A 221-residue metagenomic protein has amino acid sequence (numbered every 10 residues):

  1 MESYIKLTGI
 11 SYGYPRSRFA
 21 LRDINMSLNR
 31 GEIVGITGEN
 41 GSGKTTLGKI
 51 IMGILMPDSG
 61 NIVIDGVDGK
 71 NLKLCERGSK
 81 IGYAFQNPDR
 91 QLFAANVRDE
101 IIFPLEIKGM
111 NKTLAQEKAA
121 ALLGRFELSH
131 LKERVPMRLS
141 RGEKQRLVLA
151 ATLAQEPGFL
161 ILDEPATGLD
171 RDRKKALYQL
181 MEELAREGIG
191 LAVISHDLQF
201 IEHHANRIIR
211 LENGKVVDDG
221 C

Functional and structural regions predicted by a protein language model:
T37-E39: The feature captures the beta-strand-to-loop junction immediately N-terminal to the Walker
M52: Helix-to-loop junction immediately C-terminal to a conserved catalytic motif
G60-D68, R77: Conserved ABC transporter NBD signature motif
T113-L131: Conserved ABC ATPase "signature" region
V135-L139: Conserved ABC ATPase signature
L160-D163: Catalytic Walker B motif of ABC-type/P-loop ATPase nucleotide-binding domains
S195-H196: H-loop/switch region of ABC-family ATPase nucleotide-binding domains
